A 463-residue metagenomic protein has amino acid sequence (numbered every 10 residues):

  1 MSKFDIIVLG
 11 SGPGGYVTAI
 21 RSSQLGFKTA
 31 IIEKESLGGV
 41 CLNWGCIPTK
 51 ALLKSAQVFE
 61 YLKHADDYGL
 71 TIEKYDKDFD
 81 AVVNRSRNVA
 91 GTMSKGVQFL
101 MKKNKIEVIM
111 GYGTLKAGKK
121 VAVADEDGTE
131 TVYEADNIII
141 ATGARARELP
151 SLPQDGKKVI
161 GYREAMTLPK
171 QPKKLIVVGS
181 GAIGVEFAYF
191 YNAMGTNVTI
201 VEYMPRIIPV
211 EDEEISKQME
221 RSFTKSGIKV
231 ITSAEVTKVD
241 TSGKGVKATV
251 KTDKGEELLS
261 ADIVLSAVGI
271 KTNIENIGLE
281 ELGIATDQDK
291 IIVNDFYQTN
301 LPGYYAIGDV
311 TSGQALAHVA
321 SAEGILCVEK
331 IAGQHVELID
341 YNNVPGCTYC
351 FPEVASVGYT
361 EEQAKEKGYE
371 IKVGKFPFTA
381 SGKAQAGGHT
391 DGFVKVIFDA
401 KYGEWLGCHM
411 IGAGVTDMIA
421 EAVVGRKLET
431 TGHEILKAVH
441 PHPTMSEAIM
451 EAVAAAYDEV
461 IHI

Functional and structural regions predicted by a protein language model:
M1-G12, Q171-G181: Beta1/beta-strand and adjacent pyrophosphate-binding region of the FAD-binding site in flavoprotein oxidoreductases
S2-F4, I20-Q171, T199, M204-I208 (+6 more regions): Glycine-rich flavin
I7-G14, T18-E35, I47, A51-V58 (+3 more regions): Flexible, glycine-rich terminal cap/loop adjacent to redox cofactors in electron-transfer oxidoreductases
I7-L9, G113, Y133-G143, V178 (+3 more regions): Short hydrophobic core segments
G14, G38, I183: Hydrophobic/small residue at the entry helix of a nucleotide-binding pocket
C46, T142-N197, V201, K229 (+3 more regions): Glycine-rich dinucleotide-binding loop and its adjacent helix/turn
M110, N294-F296, D399-A400: Short, acidic, Ser/Thr-enriched surface-loop or helix-capping motifs
D155-Q171, L258-G333: FAD-site-proximal beta/loop scaffold in flavoenzymes
